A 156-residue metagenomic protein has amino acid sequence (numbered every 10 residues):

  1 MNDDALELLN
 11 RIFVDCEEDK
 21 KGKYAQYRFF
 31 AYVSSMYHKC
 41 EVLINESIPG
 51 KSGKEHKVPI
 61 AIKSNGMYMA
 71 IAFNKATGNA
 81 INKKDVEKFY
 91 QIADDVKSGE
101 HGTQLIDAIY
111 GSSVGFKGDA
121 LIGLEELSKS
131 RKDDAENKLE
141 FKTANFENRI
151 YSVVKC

Functional and structural regions predicted by a protein language model:
M1-F13, L139-C156: Surface-exposed interaction regions that form or flank ligand-binding interfaces
N2-P49: Acidic-basic catalytic patches of nuclease active cores, encompassing PD-(D/E)XK and other metal-cofactor nuclease
K21-Q26, G53, I81-V86: Phosphate/oxyanion-binding active-site loops and adjacent basic polyanion-contact surfaces
Y24-S34, A70-A72, L105-A108, F146 (+1 more regions): Extended low-polarity, hydrophobic cluster-rich segments
F29, V33, V42, P59-I62 (+3 more regions): Hydrophobic beta-strand residues in large extracellular and virion-surface proteins
C40-N65: Active-site metal-binding core of divalent-cation-utilizing nuclease and nuclease-like domains
M67-N145: Catalytic cores of nucleic-acid endonucleases
